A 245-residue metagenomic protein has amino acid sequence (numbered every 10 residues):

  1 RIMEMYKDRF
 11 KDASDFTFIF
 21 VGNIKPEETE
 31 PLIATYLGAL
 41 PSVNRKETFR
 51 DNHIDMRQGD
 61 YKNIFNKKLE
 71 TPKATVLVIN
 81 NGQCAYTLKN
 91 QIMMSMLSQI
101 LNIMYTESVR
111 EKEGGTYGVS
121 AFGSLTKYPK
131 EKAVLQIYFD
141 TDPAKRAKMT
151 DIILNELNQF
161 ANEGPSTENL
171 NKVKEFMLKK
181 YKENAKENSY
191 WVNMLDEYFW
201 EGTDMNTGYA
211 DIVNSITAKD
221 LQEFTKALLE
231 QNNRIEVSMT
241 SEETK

Functional and structural regions predicted by a protein language model:
E4-K7, N63-K67, A121-K127: Short beta-strand/turn micro-motifs at beta-sheet edges
R9-K11, L228-E230: Edge/loop elements at the starts and ends of beta-strands within beta-rich repeat scaffolds
D12, T17-A74, N80-Q83, E242-K245: An aromatic/glycine/proline-enriched structural segment found at the starts of mature extracellular/organellar domains
S14-V21, K73-K89, R110-S215, R234-S241: M16 family metallopeptidases and their MPP-like homologs
I33-L37, L97, T150-L157: Short amphipathic C-terminal alpha-helix that caps PH/PH-like domains
V78, L88-N102: Active/ligand-binding-proximal structured segments within catalytic/core domains that scaffold catalytic residues
V119, D220-K226: Mature hydrolase/peptidase catalytic cores and their serpin-fold inhibitory cores, especially in secreted
